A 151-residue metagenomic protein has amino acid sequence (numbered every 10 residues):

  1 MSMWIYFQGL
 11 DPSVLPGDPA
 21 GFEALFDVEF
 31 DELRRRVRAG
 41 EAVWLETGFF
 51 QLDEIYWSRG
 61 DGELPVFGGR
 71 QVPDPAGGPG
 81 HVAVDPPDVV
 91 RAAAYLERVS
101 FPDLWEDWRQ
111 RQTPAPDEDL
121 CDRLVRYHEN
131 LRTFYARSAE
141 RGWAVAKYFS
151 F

Functional and structural regions predicted by a protein language model:
M1-T133, R137, F151: Acidic (Asp/Glu-rich) sequence patches and key acidic residues that form negatively charged surfaces used
A136-A144: Secondary-structure boundary elements
V145-F149: Short, well-ordered beta-strand elements
